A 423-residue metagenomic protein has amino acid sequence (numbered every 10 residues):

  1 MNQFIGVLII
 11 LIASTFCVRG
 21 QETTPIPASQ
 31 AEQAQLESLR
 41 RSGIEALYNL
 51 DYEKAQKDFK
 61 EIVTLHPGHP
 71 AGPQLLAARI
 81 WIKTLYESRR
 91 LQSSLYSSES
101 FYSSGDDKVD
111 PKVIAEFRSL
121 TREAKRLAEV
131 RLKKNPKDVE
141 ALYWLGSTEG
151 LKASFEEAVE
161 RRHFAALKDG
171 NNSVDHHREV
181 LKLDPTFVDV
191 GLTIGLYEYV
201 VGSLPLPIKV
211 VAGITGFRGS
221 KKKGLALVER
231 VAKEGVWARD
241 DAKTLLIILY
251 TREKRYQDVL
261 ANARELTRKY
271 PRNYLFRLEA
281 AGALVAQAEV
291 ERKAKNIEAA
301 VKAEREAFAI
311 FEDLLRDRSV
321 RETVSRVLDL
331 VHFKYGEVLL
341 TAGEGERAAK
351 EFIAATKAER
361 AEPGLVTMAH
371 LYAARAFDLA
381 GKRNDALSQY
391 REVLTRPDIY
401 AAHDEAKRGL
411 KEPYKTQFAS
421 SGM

Functional and structural regions predicted by a protein language model:
G6-T15: Bacterial N-terminal signal peptides
E22-L39, A46-D58, G68, R79-K137 (+5 more regions): Short coil/linker segments at helix-helix boundaries
T23-P27, L379, D385-M423: Terminal, low-structured helical/coil segments at or just beyond the last alpha-helical repeat
Q33-A34, P67-G68, G72-Q74, P136 (+10 more regions): Residue signature of alpha-solenoid helical repeat architecture, marking inter-repeat boundaries and helix-start
E37, A71, E140, S147 (+7 more regions): Residue register of alpha-helical TPR repeats
R41, L75, I82, W144 (+10 more regions): "A position-specific structural signal for the A-helix of alpha-solenoid helical repeats
T64, D175, K182, A232-K233 (+5 more regions): Amphipathic alpha-helical segments of tetratricopeptide repeats
R239-T251, G282-A286, F311-V366: Alpha-helical adaptor scaffolds
